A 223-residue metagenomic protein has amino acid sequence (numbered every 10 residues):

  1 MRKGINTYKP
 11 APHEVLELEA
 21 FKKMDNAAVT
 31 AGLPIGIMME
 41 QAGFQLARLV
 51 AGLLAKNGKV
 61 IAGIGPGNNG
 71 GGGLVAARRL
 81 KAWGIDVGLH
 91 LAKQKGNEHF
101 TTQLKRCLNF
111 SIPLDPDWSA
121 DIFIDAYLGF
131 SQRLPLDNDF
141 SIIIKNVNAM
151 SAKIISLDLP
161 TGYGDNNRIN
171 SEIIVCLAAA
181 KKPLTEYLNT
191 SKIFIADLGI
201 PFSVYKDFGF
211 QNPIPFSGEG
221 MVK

Functional and structural regions predicted by a protein language model:
M1-L91, L184-K223: Small-residue (G/A/S/T)-rich helix-start motifs and N-terminal tracts that mark the onset
R2-L16, A120-K223: YjeF_N-associated NAD(P)HX repair module
A47-A126, P135-I155: Nucleotide and nucleotide-moiety/phosphate-recognizing core
